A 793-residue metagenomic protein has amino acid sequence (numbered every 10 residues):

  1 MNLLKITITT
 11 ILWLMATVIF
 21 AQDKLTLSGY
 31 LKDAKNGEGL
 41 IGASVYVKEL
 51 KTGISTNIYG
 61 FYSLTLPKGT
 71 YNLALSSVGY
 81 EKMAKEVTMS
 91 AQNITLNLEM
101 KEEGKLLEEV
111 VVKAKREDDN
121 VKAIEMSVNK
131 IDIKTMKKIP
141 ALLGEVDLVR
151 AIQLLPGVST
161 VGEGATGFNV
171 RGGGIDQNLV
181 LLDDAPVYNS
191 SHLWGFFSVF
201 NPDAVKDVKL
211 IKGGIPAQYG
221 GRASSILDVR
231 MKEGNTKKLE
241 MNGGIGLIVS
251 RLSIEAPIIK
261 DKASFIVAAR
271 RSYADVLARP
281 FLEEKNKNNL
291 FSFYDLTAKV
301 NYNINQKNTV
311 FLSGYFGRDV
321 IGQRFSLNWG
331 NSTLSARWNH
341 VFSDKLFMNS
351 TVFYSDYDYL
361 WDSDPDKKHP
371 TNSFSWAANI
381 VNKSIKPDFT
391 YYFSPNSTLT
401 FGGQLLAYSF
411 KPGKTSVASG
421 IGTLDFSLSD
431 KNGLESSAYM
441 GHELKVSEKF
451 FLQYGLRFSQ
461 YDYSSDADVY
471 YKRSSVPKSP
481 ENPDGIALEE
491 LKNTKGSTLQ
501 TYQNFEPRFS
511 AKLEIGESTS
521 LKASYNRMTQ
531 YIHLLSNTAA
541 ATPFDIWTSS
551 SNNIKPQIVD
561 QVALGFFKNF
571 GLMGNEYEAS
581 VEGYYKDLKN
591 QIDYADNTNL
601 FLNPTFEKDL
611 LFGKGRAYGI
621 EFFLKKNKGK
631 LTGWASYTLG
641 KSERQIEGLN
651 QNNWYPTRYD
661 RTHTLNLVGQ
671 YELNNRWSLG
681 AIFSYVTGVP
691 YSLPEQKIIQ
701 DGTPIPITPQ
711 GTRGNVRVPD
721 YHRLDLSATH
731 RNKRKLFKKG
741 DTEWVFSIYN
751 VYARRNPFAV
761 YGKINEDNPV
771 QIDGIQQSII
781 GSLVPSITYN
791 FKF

Functional and structural regions predicted by a protein language model:
K32, A43-K48, S76-Y80, S90-P140 (+3 more regions): Short, acidic, small-residue-rich periplasmic hinge/interaction motif at the N-terminus of Gram-negative outer-membrane
L96-L98, L154-L155, V199-N242, R251-S253 (+1 more regions): A beta-strand signature from Gram-negative outer-membrane beta-barrel systems, especially the internal plug domain
V111, R116, K122-D176, L182-I215 (+1 more regions): Periplasmic N-terminal accessory/gating domains of Gram-negative outer-membrane beta-barrel systems
D358-L360, D364, S409-G420, D462 (+5 more regions): Surface-exposed extracellular loop regions of Gram-negative outer-membrane beta-barrel proteins, predominantly
N382-K386, S427, E435-S437, S549-K555 (+5 more regions): Outer membrane beta-barrel strand-and-loop segments of large Gram-negative receptors, especially TonB-dependent
L405-S518, L649: Signature of Gram-negative outer-membrane beta-barrel scaffolds
T529, R676, Y685-P704, Y721-D725 (+1 more regions): C-terminal beta-signal and adjacent terminal beta-strands/loops of Gram-negative outer-membrane beta-barrel proteins
Y584-D587, F606-E695: Gram-negative outer-membrane beta-barrel transporters
